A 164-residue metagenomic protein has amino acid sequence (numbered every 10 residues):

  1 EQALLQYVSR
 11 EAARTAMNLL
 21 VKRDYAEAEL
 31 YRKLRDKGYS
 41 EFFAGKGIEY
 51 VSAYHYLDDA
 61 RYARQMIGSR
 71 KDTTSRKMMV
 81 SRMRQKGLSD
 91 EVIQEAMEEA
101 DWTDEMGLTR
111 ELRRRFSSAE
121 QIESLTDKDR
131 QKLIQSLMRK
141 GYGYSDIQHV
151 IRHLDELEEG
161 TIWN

Functional and structural regions predicted by a protein language model:
E1-N164: An alpha-helical, amphipathic repeat domain used for nucleic-acid recognition, typified by the mTERF helical solenoid
